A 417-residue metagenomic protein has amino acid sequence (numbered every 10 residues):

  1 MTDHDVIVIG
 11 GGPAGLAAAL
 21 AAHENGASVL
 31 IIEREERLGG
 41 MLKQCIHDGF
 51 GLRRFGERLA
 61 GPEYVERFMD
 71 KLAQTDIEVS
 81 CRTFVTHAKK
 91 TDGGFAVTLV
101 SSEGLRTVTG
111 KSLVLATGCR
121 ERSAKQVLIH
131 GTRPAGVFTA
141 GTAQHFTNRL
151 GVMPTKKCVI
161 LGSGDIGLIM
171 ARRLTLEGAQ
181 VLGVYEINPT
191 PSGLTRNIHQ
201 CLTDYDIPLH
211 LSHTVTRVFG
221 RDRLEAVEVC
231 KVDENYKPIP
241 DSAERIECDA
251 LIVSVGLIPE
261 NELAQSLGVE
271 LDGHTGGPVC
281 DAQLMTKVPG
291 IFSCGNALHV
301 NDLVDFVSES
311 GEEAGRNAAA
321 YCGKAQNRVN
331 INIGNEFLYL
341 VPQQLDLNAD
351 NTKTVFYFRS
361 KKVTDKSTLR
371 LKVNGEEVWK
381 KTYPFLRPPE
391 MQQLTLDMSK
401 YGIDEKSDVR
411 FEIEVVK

Functional and structural regions predicted by a protein language model:
M1-D5, C81, A319-K417: Rossmann-like nucleotide/phosphate-binding core characteristic of flavoprotein oxidoreductases
T2-I9, E66-K157, D233-D241, I252 (+2 more regions): FAD-binding core/adjacent interface of flavoenzyme oxidoreductases
H4-R67, H145, P154-Q200: Beta1-alpha1 glycine-rich phosphate/pyrophosphate-binding loop at the start of Rossmann-like nucleotide-binding domains
F55-R58, P62, D241, D249-S254 (+1 more regions): Hydrophobic alpha-helical scaffolding
D70-L99, T175-E262, T352-P384: A Rossmann-like FAD-binding core segment of flavoenzymes
R106, L115-L209, T216-F219, R223 (+1 more regions): Predominantly flavin-linked oxidoreductase catalytic cores and closely associated redox partners
L115, V137-T147, A250-N301: FAD-site-proximal beta/loop scaffold in flavoenzymes
C294-N335: A conserved FAD-binding loop/helix module that cradles the flavin
